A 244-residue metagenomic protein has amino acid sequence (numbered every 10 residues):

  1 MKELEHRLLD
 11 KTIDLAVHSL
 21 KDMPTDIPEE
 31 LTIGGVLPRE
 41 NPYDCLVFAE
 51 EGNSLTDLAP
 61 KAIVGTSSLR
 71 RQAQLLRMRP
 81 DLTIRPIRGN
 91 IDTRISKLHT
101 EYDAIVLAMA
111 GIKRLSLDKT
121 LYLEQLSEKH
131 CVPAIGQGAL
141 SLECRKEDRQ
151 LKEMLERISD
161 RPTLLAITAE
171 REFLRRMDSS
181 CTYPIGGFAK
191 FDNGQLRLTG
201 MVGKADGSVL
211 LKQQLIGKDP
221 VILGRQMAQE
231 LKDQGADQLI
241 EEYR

Functional and structural regions predicted by a protein language model:
M1-L15: Short, structured active-site "lid" loops
E3-L4, S54, T93-R94: Short acidic active-site motifs
L20, R77-R244: Small-molecule-sensing regulatory modules
L20-K21, E29-D81: A conserved helix-loop-strand patch within extracytoplasmic ligand-binding domains of the periplasmic binding
D26-I27, Q74, L115-S116: Glycine/Thr-rich phosphate-binding loops of Rossmann-like dinucleotide-binding domains
